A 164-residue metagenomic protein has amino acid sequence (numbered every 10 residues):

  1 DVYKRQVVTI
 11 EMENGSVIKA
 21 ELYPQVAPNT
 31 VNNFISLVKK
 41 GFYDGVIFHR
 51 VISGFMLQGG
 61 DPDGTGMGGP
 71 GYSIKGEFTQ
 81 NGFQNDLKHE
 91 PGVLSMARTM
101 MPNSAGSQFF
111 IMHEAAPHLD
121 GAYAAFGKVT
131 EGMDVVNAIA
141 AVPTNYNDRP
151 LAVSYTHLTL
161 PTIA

Functional and structural regions predicted by a protein language model:
D1-L158: Cyclophilin-like peptidyl-prolyl cis-trans isomerases
T159-A164: A short, hydrophobic C-terminal helix/tail in secreted or cell-surface proteins
